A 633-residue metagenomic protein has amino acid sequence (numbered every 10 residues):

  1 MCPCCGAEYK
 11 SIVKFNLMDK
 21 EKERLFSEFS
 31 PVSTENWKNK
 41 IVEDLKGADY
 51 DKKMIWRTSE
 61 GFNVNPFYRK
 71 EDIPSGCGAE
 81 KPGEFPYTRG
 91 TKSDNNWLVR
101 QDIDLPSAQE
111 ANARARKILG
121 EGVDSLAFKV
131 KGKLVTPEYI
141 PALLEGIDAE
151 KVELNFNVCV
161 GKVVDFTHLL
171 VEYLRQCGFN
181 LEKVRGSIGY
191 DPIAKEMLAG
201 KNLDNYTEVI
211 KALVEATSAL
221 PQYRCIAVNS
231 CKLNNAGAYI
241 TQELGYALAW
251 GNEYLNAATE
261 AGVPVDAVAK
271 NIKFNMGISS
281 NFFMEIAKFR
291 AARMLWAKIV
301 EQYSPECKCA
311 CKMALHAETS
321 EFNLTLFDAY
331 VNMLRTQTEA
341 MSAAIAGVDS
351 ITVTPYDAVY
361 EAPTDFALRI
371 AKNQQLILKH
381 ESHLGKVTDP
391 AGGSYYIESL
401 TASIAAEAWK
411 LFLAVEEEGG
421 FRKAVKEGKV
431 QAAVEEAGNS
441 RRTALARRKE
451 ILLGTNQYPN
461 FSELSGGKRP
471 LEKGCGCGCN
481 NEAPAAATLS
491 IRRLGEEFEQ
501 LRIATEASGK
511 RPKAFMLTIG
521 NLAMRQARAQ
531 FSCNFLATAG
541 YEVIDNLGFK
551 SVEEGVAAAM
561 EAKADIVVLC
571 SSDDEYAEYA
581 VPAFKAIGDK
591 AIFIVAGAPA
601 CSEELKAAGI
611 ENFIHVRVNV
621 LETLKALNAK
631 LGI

Functional and structural regions predicted by a protein language model:
P3, E8-L17: Short, Lys/Arg-enriched N-terminal segments with co-localized hydrophobic residues within the first ~10-30 amino acids
F15-N281, K312-H316, A344, S350 (+10 more regions): Catalytic alpha/beta active-site cores
D19-E35, K53-W56, F62-Y87, D349 (+1 more regions): Intrinsic disorder at enzyme termini
I55-N63, G189-I193, N229-N235, A269-S279 (+4 more regions): A glycine-rich phosphate-binding loop feature that marks nucleotide/adenosyl-phosphate handling sites
G61, G122, G178, W296 (+4 more regions): Conserved, mostly hydrophobic/aromatic
P221-A258, L334-F412: Mobile "lid/hinge" segments at catalytic clefts and subdomain interfaces of large enzymes
A238-L244, S279-A291, S320-M333, E361-A371 (+4 more regions): Short glycine/threonine-rich loop-to-helix capping motif typified by GTGT followed within a few residues by an Asp-Pro
L248-G251, N275-P363, I370-A371: Glycine-rich anion/phosphate-binding loop at the beta-strand->alpha-helix junction
